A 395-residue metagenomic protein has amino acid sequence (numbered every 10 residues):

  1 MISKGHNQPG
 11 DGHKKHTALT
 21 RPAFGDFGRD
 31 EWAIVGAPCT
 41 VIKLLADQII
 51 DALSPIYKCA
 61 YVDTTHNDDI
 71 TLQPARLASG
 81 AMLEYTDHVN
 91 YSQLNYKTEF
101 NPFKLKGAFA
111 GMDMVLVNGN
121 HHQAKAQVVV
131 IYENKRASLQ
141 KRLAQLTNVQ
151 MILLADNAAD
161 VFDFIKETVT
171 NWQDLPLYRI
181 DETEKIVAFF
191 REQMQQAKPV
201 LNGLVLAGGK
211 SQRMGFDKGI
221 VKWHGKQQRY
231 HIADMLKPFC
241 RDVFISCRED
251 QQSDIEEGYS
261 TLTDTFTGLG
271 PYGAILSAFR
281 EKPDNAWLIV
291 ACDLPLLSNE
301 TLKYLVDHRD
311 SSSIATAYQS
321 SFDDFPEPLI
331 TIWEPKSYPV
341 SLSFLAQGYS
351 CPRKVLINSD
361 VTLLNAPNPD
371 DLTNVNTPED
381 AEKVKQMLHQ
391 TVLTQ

Functional and structural regions predicted by a protein language model:
M1-A33, Y178-K198: Extreme N-terminal, non-catalytic leader segments that precede Walker-type/kinase nucleotide-binding cores
R21-E31, C39, K43-K97, F103 (+1 more regions): N-terminal phosphate/diphosphate-binding loop that engages ATP/GTP or pyrophosphate donors across diverse enzyme folds
R29, I56-Y57, A81, F109-M114 (+3 more regions): Short, high-confidence coil segments that cap the C-terminus of an alpha-helix and link into the following beta-strand
T40-L45, A52-L53, T65, K198-P328 (+5 more regions): Nucleotide and nucleotide-moiety/phosphate-recognizing core
V41, N67-Q73, R136-L139, N157-I165 (+2 more regions): Short, charged/polar "capping" segments at the starts of alpha-helices and the immediately preceding loops
Y61-T65, Y85-D87, Q150-D156, F244-R248 (+1 more regions): Short internal beta-strands
M114-E192: Phosphate/Mg2+-binding loops and adjacent switch elements in nucleotide/diphosphate-handling enzyme cores
E167-V200, T373-T394: Charged phosphate-binding loop/patch that engages nucleotide di/tri-phosphates or the phosphate backbone of nucleic
